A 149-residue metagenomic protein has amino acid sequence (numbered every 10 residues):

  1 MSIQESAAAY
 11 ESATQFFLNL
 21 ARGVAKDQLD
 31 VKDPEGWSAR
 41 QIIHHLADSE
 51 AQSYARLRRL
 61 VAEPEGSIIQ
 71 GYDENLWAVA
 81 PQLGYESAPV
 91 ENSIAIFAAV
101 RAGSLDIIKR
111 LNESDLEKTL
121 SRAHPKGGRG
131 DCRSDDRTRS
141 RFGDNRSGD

Functional and structural regions predicted by a protein language model:
M1-F16: Extreme N-terminal tail/first-helix region
S2, S38, Q82-P89: Short amphipathic alpha-helical segments at helix-loop
A9, G84-A99: A short, structured beta-strand-centered segment in the mid-to-C-terminal lobe of catalytic cores from group-transfer
A13-L20, S49, V100, I107: Amphipathic, well-ordered alpha-helical segments in soluble domains
F16-F17, Y85, F97, F142: Phenylalanine-focused residue identity feature
G23-D27: Extracellular-facing binding/remodeling surfaces
Q28-Q82, A102-D149: Short, contiguous alpha-helical
